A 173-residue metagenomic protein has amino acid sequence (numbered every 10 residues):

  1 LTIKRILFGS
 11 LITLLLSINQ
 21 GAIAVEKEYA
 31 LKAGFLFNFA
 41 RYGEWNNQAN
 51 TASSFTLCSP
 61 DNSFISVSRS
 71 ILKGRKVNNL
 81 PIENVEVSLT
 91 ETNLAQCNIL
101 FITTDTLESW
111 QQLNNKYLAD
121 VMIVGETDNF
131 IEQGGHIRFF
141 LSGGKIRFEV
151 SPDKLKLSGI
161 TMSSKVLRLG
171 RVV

Functional and structural regions predicted by a protein language model:
T2-L7, G21-V173: Short hydrophobic alpha-helices and adjacent helix-cap/hinge residues
G9-S17: Bacterial N-terminal signal peptides
